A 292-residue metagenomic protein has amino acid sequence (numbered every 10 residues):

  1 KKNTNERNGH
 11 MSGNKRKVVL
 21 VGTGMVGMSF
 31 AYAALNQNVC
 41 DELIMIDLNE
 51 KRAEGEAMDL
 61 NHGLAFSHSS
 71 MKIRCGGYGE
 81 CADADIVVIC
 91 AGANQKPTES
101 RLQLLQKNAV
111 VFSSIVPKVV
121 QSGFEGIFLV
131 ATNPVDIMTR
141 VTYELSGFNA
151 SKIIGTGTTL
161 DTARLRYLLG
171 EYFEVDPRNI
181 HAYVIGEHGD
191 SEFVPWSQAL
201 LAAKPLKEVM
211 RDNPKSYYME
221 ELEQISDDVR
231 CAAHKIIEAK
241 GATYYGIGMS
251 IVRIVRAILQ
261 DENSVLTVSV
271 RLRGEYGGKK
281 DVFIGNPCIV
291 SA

Functional and structural regions predicted by a protein language model:
K1-H10: Short, Lys/Arg-enriched N-terminal segments with co-localized hydrophobic residues within the first ~10-30 amino acids
T23-G24: Glycine-rich Rossmann-fold phosphate-binding loop(s) that bind the pyrophosphate of adenine dinucleotide cofactors
G27-M28: N-terminal Rossmann-fold NAD(P) dinucleotide-binding loop
E42, I46-D83, E99: Conserved N-terminal Rossmann-fold NAD(P) cofactor-binding segment
D85-V88: N-terminal Rossmann-like NAD(P) cofactor-binding module of classical short-chain dehydrogenase/reductase
A91-A93: Conserved NAD(P)H cofactor-binding loop of Rossmann-fold oxidoreductase domains
S100-R166: Rossmann-like NAD(P)(H) cofactor-binding subdomain of soluble oxidoreductases
S146-K152, D161-A292: C-terminal substrate-binding/catalytic lobe of Rossmann-fold NAD(P)-dependent dehydrogenases
